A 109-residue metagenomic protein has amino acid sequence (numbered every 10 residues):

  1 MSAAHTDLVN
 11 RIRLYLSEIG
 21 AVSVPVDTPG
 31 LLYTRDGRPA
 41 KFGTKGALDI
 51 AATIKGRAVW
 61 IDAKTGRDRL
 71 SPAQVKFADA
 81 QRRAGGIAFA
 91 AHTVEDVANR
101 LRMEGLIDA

Functional and structural regions predicted by a protein language model:
M1-A109: Catalytic phosphate/metal-binding cores of nucleic-acid and nucleotide-processing enzymes, i.e., regions that mediate
